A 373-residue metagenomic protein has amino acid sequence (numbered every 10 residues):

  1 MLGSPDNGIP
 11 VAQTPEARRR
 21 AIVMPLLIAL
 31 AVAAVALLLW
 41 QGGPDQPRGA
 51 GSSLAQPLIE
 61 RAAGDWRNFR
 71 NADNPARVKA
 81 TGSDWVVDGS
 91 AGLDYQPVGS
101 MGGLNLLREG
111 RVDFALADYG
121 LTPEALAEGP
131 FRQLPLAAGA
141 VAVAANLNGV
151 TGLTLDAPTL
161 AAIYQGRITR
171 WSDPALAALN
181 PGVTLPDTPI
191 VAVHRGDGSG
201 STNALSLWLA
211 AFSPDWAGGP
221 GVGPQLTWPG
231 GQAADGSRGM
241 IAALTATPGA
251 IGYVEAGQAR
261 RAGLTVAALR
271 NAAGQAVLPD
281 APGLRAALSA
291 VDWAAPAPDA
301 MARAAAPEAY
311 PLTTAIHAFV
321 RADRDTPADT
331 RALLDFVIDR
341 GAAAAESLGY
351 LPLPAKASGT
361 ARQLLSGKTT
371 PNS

Functional and structural regions predicted by a protein language model:
L2-G3, A12-A29, L37-S373: Flexible loop/hinge segments at secondary-structure junctions
